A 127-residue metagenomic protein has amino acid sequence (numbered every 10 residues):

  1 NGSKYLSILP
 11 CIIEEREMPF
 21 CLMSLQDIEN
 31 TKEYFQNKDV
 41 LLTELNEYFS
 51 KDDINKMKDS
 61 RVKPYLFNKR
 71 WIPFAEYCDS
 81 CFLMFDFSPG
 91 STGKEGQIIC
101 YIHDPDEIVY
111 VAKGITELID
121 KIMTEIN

Functional and structural regions predicted by a protein language model:
N1-E76: A surface-exposed partner-binding patch
S7-C11, L83, E117-K121: Short, hydrophobic/amphipathic alpha-helical patches that form generic packing surfaces within helical domains
L25, A75-Y77, S88, Y101-H103 (+1 more regions): Structured loops at beta-to-helix junctions and adjacent beta-edge loops in soluble globular domains
L66, Y77, E107-V111: Short amphipathic alpha-helical interaction segments
L66-F67, C78, S91-K94: A generic structural signal for short, non-catalytic loop/turn and secondary-structure boundary residues
N68-W71, F82, A112, I119: Short amphipathic alpha-helical surface patches that serve as generic macromolecular interface elements
F82-K94, I99-I102: Low-complexity, glycine/alanine/valine/leucine- and proline-rich hydrophobic stretches
C100, D106-I126: Compact, glycine/acidic-enriched structural inserts
